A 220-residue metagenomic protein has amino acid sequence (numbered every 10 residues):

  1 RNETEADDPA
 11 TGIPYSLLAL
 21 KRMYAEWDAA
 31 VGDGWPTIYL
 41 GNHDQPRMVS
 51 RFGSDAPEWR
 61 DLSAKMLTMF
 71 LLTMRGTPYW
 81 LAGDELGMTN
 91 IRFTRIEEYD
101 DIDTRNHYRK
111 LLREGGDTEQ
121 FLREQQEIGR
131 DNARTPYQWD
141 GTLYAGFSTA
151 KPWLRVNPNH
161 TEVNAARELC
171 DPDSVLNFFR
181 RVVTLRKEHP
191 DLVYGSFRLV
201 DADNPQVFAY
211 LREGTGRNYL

Functional and structural regions predicted by a protein language model:
R1-L220: Active-site and adjacent substrate-binding regions of carbohydrate-active enzymes
